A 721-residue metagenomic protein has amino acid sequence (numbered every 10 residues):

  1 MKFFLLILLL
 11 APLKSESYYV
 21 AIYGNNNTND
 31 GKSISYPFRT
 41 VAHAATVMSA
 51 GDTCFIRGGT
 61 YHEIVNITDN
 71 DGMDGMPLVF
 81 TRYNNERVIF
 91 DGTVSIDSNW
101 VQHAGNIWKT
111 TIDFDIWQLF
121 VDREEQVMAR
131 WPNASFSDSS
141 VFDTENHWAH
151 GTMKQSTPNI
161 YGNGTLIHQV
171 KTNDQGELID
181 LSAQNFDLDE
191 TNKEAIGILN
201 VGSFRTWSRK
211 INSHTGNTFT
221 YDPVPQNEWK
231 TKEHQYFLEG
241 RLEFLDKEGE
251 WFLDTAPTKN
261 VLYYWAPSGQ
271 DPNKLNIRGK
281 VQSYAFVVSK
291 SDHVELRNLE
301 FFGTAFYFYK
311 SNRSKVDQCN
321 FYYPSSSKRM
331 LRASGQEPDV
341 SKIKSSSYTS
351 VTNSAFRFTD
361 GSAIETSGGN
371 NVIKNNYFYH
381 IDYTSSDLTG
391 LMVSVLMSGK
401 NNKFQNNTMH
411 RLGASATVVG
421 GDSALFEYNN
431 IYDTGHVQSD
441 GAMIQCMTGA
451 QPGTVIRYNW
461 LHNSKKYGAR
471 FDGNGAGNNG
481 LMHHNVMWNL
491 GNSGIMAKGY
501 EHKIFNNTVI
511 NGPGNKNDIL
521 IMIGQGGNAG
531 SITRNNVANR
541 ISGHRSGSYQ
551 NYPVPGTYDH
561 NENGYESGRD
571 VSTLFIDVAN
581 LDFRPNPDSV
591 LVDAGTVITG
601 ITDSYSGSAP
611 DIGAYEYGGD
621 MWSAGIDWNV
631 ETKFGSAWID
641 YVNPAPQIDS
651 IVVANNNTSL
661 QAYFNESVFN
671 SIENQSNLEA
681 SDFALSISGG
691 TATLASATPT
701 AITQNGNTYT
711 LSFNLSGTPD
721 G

Functional and structural regions predicted by a protein language model:
F3-A11: Sec-dependent N-terminal signal peptides
A11-S15, D620-D649: Low-complexity, Pro/Thr/Ser/Gly/Ala-rich linker/spacer regions in secreted, extracellular modular proteins
Y19-K310, S314-P338, T596-A609, M621-K633: Extracellular polysaccharide-degrading/modifying enzymes targeting complex plant/algal/animal polysaccharides
F55, N66, V79-T81, I89-D91 (+18 more regions): Extracellular beta-strand solenoid repeats
E63-V79, N478-R584: Predominantly extracellular beta-rich ligand-binding scaffolds that present long acidic/polar faces for carbohydrate
I64-N66, T304-F308, S325-A333, E337-D339 (+12 more regions): Short glycine/acidic-rich loop motifs that flank beta-strands on beta-rich extracellular proteins
D292-F302, N312-S325, S347-G361, N370-T384 (+7 more regions): Right-handed parallel beta-helix
Y641-G721: Non-catalytic beta-sheet/beta-sandwich ligand-binding modules that flank or precede catalytic cores
